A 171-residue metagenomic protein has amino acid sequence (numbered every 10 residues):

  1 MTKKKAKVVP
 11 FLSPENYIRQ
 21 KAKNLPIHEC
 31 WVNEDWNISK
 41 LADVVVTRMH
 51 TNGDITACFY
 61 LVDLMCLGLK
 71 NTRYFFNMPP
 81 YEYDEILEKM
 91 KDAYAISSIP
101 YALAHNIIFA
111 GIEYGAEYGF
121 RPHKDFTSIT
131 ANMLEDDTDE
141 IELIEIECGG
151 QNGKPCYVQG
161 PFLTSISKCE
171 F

Functional and structural regions predicted by a protein language model:
T2-F171: Non-catalytic terminal/accessory regions
